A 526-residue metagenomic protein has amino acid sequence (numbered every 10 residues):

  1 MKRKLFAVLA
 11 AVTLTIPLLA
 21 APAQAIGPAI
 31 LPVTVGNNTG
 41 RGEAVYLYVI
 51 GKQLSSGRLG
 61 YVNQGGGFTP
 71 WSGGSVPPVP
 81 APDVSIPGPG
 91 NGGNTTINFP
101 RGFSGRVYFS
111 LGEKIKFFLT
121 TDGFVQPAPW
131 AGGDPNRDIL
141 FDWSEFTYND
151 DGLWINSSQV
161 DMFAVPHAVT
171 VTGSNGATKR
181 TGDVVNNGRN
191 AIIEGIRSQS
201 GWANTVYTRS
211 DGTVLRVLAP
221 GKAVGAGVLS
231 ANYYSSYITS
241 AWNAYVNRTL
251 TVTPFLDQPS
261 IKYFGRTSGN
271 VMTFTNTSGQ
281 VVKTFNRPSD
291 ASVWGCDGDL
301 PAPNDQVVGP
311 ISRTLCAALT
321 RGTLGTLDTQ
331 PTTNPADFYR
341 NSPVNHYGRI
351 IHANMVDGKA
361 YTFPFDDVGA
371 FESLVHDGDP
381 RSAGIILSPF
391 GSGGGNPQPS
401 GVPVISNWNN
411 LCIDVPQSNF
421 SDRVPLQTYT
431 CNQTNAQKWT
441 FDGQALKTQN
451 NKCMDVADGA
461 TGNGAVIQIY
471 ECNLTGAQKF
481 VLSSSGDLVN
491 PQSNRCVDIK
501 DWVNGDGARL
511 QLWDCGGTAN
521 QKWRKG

Functional and structural regions predicted by a protein language model:
M1-A25: Secretory targeting and sorting signals
K4, L9-A11, G93, W130-G132 (+4 more regions): Residue-level detector of functional hotspots within protein domains
K4-A7, Y361-F363, Q437-W439, Q478-F480: Short non-domain terminal segments
V12, I16, Q24, R313 (+8 more regions): Intrinsic-disorder/low-complexity peptide segments enriched for small residues
L18-L19, P166, D422, N463: A generic secondary-structure boundary signal that marks alpha-helix termini
L19, G112, D151, M162 (+3 more regions): Residue-level marker of positions within ordered structural domains that often coincide with functionally constrained
I26-P399: Extracellular low-complexity, O-glycosylation-prone Ser/Thr/Pro/Gly-rich "stalks" and linkers flanking catalytic
G395-G526: Lectin-like carbohydrate-binding module/patch detector with strong preference for beta-trefoil
